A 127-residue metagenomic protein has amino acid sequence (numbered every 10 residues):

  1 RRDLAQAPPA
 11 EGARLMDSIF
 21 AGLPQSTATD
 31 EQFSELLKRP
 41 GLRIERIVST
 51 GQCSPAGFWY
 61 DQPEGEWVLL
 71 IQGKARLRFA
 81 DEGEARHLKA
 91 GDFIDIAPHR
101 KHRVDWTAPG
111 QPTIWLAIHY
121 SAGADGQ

Functional and structural regions predicted by a protein language model:
R2-W59: A short, N-terminal "cap"/entry segment at the start of jelly-roll beta-barrel domains of the cupin/DSBH fold
S34-L36, A56-Q62, R78-A80, A85-H87 (+1 more regions): Short histidine-centered beta-strand/loop micro-motifs that create catalytic or ligand/metal-coordination sites
G41, E82, P109-Q111: Short strand-connecting beta-turns/loops that link adjacent beta-strands
R46, Q72, F79-D81, P98 (+2 more regions): Residue-level recognition of conserved beta-strand positions in structured domain cores
T50-Q52, A75, R100: Short beta->alpha connector loops
D61-R76: Short, conserved beta-strand element in jelly-roll/cupin
E82-P98: Short acidic-glycine-tyrosine-enriched beta hairpin
P98-A124: Ligand-binding loop in jelly-roll beta-barrel domains
